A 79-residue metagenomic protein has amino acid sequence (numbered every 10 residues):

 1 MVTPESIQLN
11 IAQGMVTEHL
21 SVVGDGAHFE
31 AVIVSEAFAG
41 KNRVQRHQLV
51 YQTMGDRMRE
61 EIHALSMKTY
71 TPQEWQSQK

Functional and structural regions predicted by a protein language model:
M1-E18: N-proximal, solvent-exposed amphipathic alpha-helical segments enriched in charged/polar residues
V2-T3, I7, G26, R57 (+1 more regions): Charge-rich, low-complexity N-terminal segments
G14-E30: Short edge beta-strands and adjacent turn/loop segments
V23, V32-V34, K68-Y70: Solvent-exposed beta-strand sheet faces enriched in polar/charged residues
H28, H47, H63: Histidine-centered active-site/metal-ligand motif
I33-Q45: A short interface-forming secondary-structure element
R43-V44, Q48-T53: Charged, amphipathic alpha-helical segments and their flanking helix caps
Y51-K79: C-terminal structural segments of small proteins and small subunits
